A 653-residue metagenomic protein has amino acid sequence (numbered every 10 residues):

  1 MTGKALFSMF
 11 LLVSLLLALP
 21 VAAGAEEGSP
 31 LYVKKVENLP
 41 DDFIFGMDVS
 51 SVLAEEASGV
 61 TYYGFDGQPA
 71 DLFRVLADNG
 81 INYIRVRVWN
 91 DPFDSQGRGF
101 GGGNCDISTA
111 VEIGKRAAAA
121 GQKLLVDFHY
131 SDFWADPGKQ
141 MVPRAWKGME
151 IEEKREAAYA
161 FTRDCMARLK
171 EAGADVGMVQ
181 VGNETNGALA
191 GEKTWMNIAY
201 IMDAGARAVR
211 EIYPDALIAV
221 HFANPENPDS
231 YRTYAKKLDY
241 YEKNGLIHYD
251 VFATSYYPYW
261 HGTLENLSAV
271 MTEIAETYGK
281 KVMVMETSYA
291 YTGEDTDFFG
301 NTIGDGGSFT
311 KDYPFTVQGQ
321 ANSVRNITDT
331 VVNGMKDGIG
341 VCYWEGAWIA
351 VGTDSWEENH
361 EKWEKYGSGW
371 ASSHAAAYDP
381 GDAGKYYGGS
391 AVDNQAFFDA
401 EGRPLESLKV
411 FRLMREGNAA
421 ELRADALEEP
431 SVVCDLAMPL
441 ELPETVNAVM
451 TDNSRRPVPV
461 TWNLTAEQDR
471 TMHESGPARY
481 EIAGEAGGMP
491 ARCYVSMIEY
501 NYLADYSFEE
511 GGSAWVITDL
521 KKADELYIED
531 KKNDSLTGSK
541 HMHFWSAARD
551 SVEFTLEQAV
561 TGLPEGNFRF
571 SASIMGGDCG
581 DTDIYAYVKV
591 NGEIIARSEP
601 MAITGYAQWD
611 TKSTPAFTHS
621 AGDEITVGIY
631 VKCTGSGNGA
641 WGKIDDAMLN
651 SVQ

Functional and structural regions predicted by a protein language model:
L31, E273, T292-D305, F309 (+3 more regions): Aromatic-rich peripheral "rim/lid" segments of glycoside hydrolase catalytic domains that contact and position glycan
K34-F45, I498-D524: Extracellular carbohydrate-recognition regions
Q68-A135, W195-A216, L267-T277: Aromatic-lined substrate-binding rim segments of carbohydrate-active enzymes
D71, E509-H543, R549: Extracellular glycan-recognition surfaces and repeat-rich motifs
G99-F100, C105-T109, A135-E242, I247 (+2 more regions): Active-site cleft segment of glycoside hydrolase catalytic domains centered on the general acid/base Glu
E421-S454: Solvent-exposed, low-complexity, repeat-rich "mucin-like" stalks and linkers
D452-V495: Serine/threonine-rich, repeat-prone extracellular segments and beta-strand-based repeat modules of secreted/surface
N591-E624: Extracellular carbohydrate recognition and processing domains and analogous Trp-centered ligand-binding platforms
